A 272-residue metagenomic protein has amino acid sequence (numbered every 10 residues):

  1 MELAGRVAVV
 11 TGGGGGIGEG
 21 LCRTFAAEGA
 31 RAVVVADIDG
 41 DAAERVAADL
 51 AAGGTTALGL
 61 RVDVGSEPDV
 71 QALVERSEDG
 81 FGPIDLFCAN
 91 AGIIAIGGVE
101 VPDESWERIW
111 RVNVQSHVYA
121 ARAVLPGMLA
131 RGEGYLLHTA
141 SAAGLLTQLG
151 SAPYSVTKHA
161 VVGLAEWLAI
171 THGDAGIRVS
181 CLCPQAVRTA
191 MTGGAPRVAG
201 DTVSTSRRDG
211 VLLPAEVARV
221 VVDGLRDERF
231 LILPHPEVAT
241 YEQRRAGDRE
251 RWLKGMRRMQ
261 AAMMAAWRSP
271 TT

Functional and structural regions predicted by a protein language model:
E2-V34: Canonical Rossmann dinucleotide-binding motif of NAD(H)/NADP(H)-dependent dehydrogenases/reductases, specifically
A30-V46: Conserved glycine-rich Rossmann-like NAD(P)H-binding loop of the short-chain dehydrogenase/reductase
G40-D41, L60-A72, D103: The beta1-alpha1 cofactor-binding region of Rossmann-like NAD(H)/NADP(H)-dependent oxidoreductases
Q71, I93-E107, G150-P153: Conserved mid-core segment of classical short-chain dehydrogenase/reductases
A121, T157: Active-site helix of classical SDR
S141: Residue(s) in the substrate-gating loop at a strand-loop-helix junction that position the organic substrate next
A199-V203, R207-T272: C-terminal tail/cap regions
